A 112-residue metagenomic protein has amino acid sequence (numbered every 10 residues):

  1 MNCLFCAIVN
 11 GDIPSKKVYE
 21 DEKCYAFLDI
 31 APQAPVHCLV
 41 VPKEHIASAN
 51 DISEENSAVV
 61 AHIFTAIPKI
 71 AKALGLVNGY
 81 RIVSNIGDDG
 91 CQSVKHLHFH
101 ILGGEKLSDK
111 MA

Functional and structural regions predicted by a protein language model:
M1-A112: HIT superfamily nucleotide-processing domains
